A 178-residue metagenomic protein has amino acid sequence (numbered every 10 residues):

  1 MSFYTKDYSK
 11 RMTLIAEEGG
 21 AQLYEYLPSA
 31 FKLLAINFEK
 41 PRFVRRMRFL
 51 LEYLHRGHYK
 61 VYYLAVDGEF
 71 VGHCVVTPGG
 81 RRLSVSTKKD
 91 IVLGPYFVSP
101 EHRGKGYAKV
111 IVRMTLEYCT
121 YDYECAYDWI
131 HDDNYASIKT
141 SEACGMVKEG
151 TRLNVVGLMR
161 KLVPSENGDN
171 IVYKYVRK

Functional and structural regions predicted by a protein language model:
M1-M47: Acyl-donor-binding surface of acyltransferase catalytic domains
S2-F3, V147-L162: Conserved catalytic-core motifs of GNAT/GCN5-like acyltransferases
P41-Y96: A conserved beta-strand-loop-helix scaffold within acyl/acetyltransferase catalytic domains
P95-V98, G104-Y118, K139-A143: Conserved acetyl-CoA-binding loop-helix of GNAT-fold acetyltransferases
S99, H131: Residue-level recognition of the GNAT/N-acetyltransferase active site
C119-I130: Conserved GNAT acetyl-CoA-binding A-motif
D132-G150: Conserved active-site alpha-helix within GNAT-family acetyltransferase domains
